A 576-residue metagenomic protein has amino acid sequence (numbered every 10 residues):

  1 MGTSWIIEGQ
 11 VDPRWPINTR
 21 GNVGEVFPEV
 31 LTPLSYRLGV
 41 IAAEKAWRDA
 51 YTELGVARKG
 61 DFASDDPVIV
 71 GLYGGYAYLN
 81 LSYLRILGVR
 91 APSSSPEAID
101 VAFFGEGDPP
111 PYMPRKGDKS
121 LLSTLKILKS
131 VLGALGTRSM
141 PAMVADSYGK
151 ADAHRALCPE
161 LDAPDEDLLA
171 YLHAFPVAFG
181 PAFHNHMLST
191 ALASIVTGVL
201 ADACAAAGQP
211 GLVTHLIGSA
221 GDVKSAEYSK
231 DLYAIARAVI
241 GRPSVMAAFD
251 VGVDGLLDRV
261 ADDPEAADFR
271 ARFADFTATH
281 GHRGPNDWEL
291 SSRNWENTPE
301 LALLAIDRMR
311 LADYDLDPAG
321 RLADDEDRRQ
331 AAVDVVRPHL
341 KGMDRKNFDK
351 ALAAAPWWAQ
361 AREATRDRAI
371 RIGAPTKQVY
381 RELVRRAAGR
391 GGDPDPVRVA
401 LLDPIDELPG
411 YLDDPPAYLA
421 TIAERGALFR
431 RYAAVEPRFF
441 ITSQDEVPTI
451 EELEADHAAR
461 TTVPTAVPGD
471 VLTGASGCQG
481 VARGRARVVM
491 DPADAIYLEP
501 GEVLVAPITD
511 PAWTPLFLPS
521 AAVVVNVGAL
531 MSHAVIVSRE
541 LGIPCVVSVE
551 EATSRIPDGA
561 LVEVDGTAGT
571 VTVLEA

Functional and structural regions predicted by a protein language model:
M1-G21, A486-E502, P507-A576: Acidic, glycine-rich flexible loop/linker segments
G2-Q360, A364, R368, I372-P375: N-terminal, non-catalytic alpha-helical interaction modules of very large eukaryotic scaffold proteins
L72-A77, V101, A274-T277, G281 (+3 more regions): Glycine-centered flexibility motif
D146, G410-Y411, L419-P515: Protease-associated
D202, D275-A278, R385, V463 (+8 more regions): N-terminal hydrophobic or amphipathic segments with adjacent small-residue motifs that include Sec signal peptides
G208-G211, G392, G542: Glycine-centered helix-boundary capping/hinge motifs
K350-V447: Extended, domain-scale alpha-helical bundle/helix-rich regions
